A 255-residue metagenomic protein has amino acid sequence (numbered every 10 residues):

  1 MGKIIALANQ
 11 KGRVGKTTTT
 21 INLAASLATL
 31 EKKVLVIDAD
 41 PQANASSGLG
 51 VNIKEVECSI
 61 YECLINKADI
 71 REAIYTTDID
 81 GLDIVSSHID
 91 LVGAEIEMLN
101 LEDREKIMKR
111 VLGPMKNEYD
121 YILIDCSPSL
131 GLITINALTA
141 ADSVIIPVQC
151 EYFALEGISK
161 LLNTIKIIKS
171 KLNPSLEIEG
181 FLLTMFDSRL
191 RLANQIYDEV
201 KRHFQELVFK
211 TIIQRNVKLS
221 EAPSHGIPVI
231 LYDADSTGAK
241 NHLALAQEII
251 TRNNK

Functional and structural regions predicted by a protein language model:
M1-K255: P-loop NTP-binding core
